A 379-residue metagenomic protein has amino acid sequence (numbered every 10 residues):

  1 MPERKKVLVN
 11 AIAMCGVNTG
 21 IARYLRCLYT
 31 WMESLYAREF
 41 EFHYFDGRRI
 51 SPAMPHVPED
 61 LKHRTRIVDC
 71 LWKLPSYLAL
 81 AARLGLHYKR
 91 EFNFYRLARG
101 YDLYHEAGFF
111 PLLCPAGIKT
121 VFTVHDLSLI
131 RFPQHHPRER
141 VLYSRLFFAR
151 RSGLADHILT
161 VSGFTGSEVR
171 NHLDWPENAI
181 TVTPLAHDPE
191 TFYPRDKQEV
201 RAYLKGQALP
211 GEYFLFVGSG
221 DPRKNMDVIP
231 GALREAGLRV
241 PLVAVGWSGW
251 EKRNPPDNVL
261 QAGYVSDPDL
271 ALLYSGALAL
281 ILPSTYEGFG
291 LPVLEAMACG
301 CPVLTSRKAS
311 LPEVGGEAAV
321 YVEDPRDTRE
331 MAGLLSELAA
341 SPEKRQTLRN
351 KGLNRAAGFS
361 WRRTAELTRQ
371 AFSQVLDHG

Functional and structural regions predicted by a protein language model:
M1-G379: Carbohydrate transferase catalytic cores enriched for Leloir-type hexosyltransferases
